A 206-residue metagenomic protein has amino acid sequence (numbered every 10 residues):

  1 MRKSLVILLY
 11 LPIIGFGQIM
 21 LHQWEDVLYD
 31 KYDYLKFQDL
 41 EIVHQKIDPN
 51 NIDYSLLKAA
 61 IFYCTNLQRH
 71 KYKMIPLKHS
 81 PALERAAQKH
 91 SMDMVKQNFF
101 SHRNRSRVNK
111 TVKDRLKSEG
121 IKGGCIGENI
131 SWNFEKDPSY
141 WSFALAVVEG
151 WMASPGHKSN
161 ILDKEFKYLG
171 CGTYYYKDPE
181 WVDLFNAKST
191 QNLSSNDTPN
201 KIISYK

Functional and structural regions predicted by a protein language model:
K3-I13: Sec-dependent N-terminal signal peptides
K3-S4, H70, S91, S159: Hydrophobic alpha-helical segments, especially transmembrane helices and their immediate juxtamembrane helical caps
G15-G17: Boundary at the C-terminal end of the N-terminal hydrophobic targeting segment
I19-A59: N-terminal low-complexity, Pro/Thr/Ser-rich intrinsically disordered segments that act as propeptides or flexible
M20-E25, K110-S195, I203: A well-ordered secondary-structure block
I42-R115, E119, K164-Y174: Short, well-ordered surface patches within globular domains
N200-K206: Short, charged, solvent-exposed linker or helix-capping segments at domain edges/interfaces that act as flexible hinges
